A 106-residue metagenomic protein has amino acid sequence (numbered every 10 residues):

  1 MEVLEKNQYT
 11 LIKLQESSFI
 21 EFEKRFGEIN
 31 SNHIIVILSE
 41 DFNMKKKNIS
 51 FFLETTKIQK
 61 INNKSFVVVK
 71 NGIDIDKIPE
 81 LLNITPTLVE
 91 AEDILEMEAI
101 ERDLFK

Functional and structural regions predicted by a protein language model:
V3-E5, Y9-I34, E40-K106: Amphipathic, Lys/Arg-enriched alpha-helical "gate/interface" segment within cytosolic domains that mediates
